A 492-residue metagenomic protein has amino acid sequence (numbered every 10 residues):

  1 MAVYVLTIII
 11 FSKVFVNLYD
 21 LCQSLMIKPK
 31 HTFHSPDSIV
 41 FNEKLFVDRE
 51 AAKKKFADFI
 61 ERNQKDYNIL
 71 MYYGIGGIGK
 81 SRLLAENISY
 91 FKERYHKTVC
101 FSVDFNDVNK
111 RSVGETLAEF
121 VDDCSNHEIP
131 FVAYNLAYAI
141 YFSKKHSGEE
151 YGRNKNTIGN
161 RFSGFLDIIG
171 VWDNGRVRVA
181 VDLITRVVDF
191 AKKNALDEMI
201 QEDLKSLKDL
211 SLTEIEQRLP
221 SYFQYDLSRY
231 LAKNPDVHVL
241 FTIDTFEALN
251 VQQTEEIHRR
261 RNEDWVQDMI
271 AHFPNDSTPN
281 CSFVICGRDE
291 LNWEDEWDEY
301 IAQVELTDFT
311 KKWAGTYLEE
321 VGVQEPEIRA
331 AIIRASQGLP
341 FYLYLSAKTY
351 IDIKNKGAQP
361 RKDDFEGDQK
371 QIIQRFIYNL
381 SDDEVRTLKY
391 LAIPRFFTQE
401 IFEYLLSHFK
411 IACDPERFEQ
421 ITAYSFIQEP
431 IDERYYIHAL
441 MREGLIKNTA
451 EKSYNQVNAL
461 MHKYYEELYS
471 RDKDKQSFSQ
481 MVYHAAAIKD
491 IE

Functional and structural regions predicted by a protein language model:
N17, R82-E86, E115-A118, E255 (+5 more regions): Alpha-helical sensor/transducer elements of the RecA-like P-loop NTPase core
C22-F56, E202-S206: Conserved adenine-nucleotide phosphate-binding loops and their immediately adjacent elements
I60-Y67: Phosphate-binding P-loop
I69, L210-I285: Conserved Walker B catalytic segment
Y73-F101, E290: P-loop NTPase Walker A phosphate-binding motif
L83-A85, H96-L227: Conserved phosphate-binding/catalytic loops and adjacent sensor/switch elements of nucleotide-binding enzymes, spanning
A85, L240, K370-N448, A459: C-terminal boundary/linker of central alpha/beta nucleotide-binding cores
N135-K145, N355-E366, D414, L445-F478 (+1 more regions): A eukaryote-biased feature capturing mid-to-C-terminal, repeat/solenoid-rich segments of large proteins, strongly
